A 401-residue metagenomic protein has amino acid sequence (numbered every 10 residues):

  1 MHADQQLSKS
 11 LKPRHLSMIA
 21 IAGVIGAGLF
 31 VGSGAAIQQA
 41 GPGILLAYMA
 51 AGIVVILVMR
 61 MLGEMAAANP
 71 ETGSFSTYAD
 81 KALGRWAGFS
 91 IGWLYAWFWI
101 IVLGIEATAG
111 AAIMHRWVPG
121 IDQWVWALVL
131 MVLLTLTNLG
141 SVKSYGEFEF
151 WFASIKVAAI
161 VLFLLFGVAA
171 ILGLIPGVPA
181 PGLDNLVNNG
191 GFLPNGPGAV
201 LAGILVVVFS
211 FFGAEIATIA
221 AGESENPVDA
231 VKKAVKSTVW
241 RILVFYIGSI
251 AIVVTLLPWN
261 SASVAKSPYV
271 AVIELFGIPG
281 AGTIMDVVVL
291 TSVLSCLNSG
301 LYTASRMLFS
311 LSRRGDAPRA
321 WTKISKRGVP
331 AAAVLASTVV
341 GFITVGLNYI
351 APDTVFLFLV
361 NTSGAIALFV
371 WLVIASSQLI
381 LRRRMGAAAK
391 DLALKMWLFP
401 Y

Functional and structural regions predicted by a protein language model:
M1-D4, T77-A82, W86, A107-A127 (+5 more regions): Helix-loop-helix connectors at the membrane interface of multi-pass transporters/channels
M1-S33, Q38-G43, I56-R60, T72 (+4 more regions): Membrane-interface "cap" regions at the ends of multi-pass membrane proteins
H2-S8, I44-L45, P119-D122, S154-V287: Helix-loop-helix junctions that connect adjacent transmembrane segments in multi-pass membrane transporters
L7-S8, I21, V31-W126, L130 (+1 more regions): Extracellular loop-to-transmembrane helix junctions
E71, L94-T108, F211-S224, G282-R319 (+2 more regions): Membrane-helix boundary/coupling elements in multi-pass transport proteins
T77-A79, G84, R116, G203 (+2 more regions): TM-loop-TM module centered on a large, flexible mid-protein loop between adjacent transmembrane helices in multi-pass
W124-P181, V235-V239, V360-V373, Y401: Membrane-interface loop-to-helix entry segments
W151-F152, A320-A331, L368-Y401: C-terminal membrane-solvent junction of multi-pass transporters and transport-like membrane proteins
